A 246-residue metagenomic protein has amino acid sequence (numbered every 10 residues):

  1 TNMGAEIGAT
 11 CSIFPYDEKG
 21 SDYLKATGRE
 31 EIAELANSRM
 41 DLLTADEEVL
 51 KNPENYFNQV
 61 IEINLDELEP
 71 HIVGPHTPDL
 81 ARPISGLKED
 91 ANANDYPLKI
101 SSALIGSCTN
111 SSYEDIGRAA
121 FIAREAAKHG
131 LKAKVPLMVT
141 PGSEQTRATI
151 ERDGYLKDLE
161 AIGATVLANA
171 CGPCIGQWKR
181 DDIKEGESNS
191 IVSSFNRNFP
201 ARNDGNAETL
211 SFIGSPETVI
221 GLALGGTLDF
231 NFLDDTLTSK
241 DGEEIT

Functional and structural regions predicted by a protein language model:
T1-E34, L131, Q177-T246: Mobile "lid/hinge" segments at catalytic clefts and subdomain interfaces of large enzymes
I7-K134, M138-I183, E187-S190: Accessory "access/gating" subregions that flank catalytic or transport cores
